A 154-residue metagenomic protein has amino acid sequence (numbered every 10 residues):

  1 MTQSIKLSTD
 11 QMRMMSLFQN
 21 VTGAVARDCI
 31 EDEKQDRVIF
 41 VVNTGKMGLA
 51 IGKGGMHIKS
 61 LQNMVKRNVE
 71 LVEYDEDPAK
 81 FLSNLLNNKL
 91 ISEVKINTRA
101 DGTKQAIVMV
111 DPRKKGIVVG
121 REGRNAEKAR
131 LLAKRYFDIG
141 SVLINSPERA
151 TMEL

Functional and structural regions predicted by a protein language model:
M1-L154: RNA-contacting regions in translation and RNA-metabolism proteins, encompassing KH/S1 modules where present
